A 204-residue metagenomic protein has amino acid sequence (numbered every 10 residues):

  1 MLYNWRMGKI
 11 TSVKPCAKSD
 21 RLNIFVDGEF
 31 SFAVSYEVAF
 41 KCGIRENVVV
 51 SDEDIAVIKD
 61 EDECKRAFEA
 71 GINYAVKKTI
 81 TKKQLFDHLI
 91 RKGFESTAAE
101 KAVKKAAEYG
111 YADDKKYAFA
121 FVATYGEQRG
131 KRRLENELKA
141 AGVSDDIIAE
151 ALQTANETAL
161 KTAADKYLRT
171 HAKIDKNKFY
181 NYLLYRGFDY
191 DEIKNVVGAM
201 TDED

Functional and structural regions predicted by a protein language model:
L2-D204: An alpha-helical, amphipathic repeat domain used for nucleic-acid recognition, typified by the mTERF helical solenoid
